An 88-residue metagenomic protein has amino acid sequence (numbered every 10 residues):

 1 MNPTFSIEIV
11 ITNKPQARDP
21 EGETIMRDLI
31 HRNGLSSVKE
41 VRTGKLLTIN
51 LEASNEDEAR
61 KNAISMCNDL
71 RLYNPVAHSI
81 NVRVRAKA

Functional and structural regions predicted by a protein language model:
M1-A88: Non-catalytic terminal accessory/regulatory regions of metabolic enzymes
